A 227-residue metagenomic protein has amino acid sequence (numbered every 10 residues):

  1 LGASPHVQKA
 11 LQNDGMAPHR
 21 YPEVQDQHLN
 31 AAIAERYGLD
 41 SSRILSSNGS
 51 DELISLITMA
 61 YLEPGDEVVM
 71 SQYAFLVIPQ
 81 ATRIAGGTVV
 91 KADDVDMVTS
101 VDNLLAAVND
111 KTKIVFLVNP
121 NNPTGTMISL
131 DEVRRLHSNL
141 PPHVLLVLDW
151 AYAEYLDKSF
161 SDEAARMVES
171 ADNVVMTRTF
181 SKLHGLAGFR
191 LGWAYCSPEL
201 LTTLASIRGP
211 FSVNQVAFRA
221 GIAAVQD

Functional and structural regions predicted by a protein language model:
L1, S50-D51, F75, N119-P123 (+2 more regions): Short glycine-rich anion-binding loops that position phosphate/pyrophosphate groups of nucleotides and phosphorylated
L1-D51, L56: N-terminal small-domain helix-loop-helix segment of the aminotransferase-like
G2-A3, I54-S55, I78-P79, T124-G125 (+1 more regions): Glycine/Thr-rich phosphate-binding loops of Rossmann-like dinucleotide-binding domains
Q25, N173-D227: PLP-dependent aminotransferase class I/II
A60-L117: PLP-dependent aminotransferase-like
R83, V101-D110, P123-L146, W150-L183: Active-site pre-lysine segment of PLP-dependent enzymes
